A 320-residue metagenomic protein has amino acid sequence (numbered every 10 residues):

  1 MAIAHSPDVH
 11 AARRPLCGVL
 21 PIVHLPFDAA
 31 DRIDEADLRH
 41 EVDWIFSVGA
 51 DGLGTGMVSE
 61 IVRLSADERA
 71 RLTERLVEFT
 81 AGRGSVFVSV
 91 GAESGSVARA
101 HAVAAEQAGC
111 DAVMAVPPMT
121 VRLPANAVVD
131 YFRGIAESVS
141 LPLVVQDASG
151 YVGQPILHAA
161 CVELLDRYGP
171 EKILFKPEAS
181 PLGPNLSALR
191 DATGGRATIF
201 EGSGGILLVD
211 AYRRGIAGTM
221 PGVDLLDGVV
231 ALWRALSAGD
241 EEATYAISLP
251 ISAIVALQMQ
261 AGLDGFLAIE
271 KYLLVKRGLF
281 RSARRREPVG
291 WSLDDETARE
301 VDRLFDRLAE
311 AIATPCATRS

Functional and structural regions predicted by a protein language model:
A2-A11, L20-H24, V48, I216 (+1 more regions): C-terminal alpha-helical cap/extension of soluble enzyme domains
A2-I156: Active-site beta->alpha loop and helix N-cap motifs at the rims of alpha/beta catalytic domains
I33, H40, D67, R71 (+8 more regions): Conserved active-site and cofactor/substrate-binding residues in soluble primary-metabolism enzymes
E41, L72, L164, T244-I247 (+1 more regions): A structural signal for short hydrophobic/aromatic patches embedded in well-ordered alpha helices
R71, R75-F79, A104, A108 (+8 more regions): Alpha-helical structural signal in soluble globular domains
G84-S85, L143, K172-I173, A197 (+1 more regions): Secondary-structure boundary/capping signal
H101, Q107-A108, G194-F200, A298-L308: A short, hydrophobic/aromatic-rich structural module that often spans a beta strand with its adjoining loop
S149-L263: Catalytic alpha/beta core domains of metabolic enzymes, predominantly
